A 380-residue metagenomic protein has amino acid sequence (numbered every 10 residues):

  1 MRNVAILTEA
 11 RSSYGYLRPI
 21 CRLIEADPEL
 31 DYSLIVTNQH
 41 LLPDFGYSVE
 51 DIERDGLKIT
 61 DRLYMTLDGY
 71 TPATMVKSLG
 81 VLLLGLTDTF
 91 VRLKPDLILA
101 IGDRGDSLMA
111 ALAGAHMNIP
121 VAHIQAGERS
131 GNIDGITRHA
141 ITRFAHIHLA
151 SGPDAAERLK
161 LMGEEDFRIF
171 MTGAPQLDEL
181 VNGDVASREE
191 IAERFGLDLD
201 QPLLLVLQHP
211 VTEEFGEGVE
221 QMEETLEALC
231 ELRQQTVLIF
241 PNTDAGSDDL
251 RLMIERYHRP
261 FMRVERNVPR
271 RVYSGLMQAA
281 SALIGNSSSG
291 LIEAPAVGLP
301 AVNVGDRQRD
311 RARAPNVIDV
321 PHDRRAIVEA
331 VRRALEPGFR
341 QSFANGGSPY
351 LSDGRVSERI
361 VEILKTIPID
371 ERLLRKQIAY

Functional and structural regions predicted by a protein language model:
A5-A10, Y14-E25, E29, M65-D166: Active-site and donor-binding regions of nucleotide-sugar-utilizing enzymes
L30-M75, G85: Conserved nucleotide-sugar phosphate-binding/catalytic loop shared by glycosyltransferases and other
L41-P43, A145-E220: A nucleotide-sugar donor-handling region in carbohydrate enzymes
I52, A186-A279: Donor-nucleotide binding loops and adjacent catalytic segments primarily of GT-B fold Leloir glycosyltransferases
A100-I101, H148, P269-P315: A donor-sugar binding/catalytic signature common to diverse glycosyltransferases and related nucleotide-sugar
I101, A150-G152, T172, I239 (+1 more regions): Replace "coordinates the UDP/GDP/TDP-sugar" with "coordinates nucleotide-activated sugar donors
P295-F343: Nucleotide-sugar donor-binding patch of glycosyltransferase catalytic domains
E329, E336-Y380: C-terminal amphipathic helix plus adjacent low-complexity, charged tail appended to glycosyltransferase catalytic
